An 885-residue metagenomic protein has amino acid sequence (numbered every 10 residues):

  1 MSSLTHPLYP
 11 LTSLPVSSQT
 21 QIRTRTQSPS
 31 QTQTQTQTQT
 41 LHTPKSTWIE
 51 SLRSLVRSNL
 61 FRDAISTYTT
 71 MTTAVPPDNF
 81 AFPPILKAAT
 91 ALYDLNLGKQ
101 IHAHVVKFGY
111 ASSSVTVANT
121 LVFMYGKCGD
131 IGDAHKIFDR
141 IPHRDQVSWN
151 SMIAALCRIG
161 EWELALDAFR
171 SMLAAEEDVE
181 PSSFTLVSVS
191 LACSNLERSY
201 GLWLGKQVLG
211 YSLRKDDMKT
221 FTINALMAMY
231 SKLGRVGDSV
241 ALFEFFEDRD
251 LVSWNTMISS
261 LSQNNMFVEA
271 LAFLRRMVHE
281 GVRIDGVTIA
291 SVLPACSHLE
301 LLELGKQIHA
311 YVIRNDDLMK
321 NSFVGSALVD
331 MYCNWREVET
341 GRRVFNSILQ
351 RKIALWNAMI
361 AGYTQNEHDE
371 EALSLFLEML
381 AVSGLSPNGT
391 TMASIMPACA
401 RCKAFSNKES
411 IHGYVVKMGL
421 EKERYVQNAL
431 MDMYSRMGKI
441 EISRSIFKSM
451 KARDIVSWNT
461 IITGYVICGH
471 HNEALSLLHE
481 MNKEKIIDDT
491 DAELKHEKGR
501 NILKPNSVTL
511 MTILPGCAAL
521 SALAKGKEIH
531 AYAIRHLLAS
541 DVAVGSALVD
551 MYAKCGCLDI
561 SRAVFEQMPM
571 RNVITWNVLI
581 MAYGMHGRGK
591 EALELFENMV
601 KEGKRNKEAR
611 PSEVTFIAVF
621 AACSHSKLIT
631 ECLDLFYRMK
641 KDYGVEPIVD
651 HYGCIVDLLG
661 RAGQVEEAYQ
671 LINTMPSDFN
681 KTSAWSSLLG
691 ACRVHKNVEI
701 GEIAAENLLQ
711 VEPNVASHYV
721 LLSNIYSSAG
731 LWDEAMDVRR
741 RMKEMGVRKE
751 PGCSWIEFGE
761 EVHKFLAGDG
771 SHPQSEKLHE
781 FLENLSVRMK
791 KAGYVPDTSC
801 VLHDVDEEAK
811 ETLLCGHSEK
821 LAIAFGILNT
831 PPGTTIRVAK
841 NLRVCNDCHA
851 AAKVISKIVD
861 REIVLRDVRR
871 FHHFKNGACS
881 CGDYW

Functional and structural regions predicted by a protein language model:
M1-D250, T256-W885: Terminal (and in a subset, N-terminal) low-complexity or junction segments at the ends of helical repeat RNA-binding
